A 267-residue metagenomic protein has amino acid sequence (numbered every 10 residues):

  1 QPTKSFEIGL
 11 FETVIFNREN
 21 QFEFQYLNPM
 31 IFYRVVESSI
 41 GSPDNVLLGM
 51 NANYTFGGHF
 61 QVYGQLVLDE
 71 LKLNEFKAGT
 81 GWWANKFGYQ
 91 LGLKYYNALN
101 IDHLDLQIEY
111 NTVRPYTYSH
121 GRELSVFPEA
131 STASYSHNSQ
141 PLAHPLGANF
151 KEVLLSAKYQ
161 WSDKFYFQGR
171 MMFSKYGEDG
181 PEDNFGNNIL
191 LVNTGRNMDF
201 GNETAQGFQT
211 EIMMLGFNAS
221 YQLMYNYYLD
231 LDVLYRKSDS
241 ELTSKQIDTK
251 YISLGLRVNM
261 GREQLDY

Functional and structural regions predicted by a protein language model:
T3-Y267: Exposed, low-structure sequence patches enriched in small/polar residues
